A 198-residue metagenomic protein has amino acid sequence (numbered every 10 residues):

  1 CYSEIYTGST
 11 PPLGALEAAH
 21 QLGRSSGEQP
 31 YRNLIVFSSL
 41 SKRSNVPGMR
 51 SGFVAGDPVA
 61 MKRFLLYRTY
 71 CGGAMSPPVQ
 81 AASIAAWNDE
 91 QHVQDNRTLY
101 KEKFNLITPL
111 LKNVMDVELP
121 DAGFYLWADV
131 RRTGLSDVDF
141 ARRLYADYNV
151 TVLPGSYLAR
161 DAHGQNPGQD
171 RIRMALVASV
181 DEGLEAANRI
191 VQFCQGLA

Functional and structural regions predicted by a protein language model:
C1-A198: PLP-dependent class I/II
